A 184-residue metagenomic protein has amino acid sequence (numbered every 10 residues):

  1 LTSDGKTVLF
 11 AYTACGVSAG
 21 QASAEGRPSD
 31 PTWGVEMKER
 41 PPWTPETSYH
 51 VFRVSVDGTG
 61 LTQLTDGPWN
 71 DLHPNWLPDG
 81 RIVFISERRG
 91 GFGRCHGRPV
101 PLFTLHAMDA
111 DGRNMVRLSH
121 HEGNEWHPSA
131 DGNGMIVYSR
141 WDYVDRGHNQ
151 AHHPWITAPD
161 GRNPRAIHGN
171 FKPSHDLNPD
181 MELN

Functional and structural regions predicted by a protein language model:
L1-D4, N70-I82, E122-V137, F171-N184: Conserved beta-propeller blade repeats
L1-Y12, S29-W33, G60-N70: Blade-loop segments of beta-propeller domains
T7-G16, R53, Q63, R81-E87 (+3 more regions): Residue position within the beta-strands of beta-propeller blades
A11-T47, F84-P101, Y138-H152: Short, conserved, GDST-rich strand-edge loop motifs in beta-rich repeat architectures
D30, P41-G58, P99-G112, A151-R162: Beta-propeller blade signature
V56-N70, D109-G123, A158-L177: Multi-bladed beta-propeller domains
D79, E87-G90, L105-A110, M115 (+1 more regions): Hydrophobic, small-residue-rich alpha-helical packing segments that form membrane-like cores
G132-N133, R140-W141, H148-A151, I156-L183: WD40 beta-propeller repeat blades
